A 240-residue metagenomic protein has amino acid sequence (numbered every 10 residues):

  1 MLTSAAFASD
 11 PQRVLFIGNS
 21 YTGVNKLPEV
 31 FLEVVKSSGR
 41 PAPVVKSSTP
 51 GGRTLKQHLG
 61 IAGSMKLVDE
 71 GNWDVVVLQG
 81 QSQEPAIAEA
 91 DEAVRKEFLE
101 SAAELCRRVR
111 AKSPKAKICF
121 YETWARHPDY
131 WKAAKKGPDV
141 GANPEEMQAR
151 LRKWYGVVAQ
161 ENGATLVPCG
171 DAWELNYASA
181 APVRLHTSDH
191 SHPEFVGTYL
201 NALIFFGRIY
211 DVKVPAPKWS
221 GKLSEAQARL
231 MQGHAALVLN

Functional and structural regions predicted by a protein language model:
M1-S4: Bacterial N-terminal signal peptides
A6-A8: Boundary at the C-terminal end of the N-terminal hydrophobic targeting segment
P11-L15, Y21-L105, P114: Conserved SGNH/GDSL esterase-like catalytic core that processes O-acyl groups on lipids and polysaccharides
M65-S191, F195, G207, A216: Alpha-helical cap/lid subdomain in secreted, periplasmic, or secretory-pathway luminal O-acyl-processing enzymes
N162, L185, D189-N240: Conserved catalytic region of serine esterases and O-acyltransferases that act on ester linkages in lipids
